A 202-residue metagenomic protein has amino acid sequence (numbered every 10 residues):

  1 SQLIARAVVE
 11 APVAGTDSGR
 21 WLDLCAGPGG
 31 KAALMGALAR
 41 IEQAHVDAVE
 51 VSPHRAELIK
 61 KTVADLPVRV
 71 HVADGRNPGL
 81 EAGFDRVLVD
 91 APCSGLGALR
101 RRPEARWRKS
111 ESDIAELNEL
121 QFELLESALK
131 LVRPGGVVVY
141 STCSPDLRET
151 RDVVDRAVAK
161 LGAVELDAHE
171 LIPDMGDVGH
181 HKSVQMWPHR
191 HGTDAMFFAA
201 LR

Functional and structural regions predicted by a protein language model:
S1-R202: S-adenosylmethionine
